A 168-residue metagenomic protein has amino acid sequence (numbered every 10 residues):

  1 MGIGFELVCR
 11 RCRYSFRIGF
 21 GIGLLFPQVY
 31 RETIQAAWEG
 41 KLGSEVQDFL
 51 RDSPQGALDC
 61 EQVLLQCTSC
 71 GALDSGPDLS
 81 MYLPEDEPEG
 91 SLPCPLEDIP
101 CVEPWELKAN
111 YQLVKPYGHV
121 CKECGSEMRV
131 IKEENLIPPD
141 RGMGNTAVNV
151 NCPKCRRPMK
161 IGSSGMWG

Functional and structural regions predicted by a protein language model:
M1-I3, L7-F49: N-terminal cysteine/histidine-rich coordination modules
G4-E6, C60-L64, Y117-G118, E127 (+1 more regions): Residues immediately within or flanking Cys/His clusters that coordinate Zn2+ in small zinc-binding modules
C9-C12, C67-C70, C94, C121-C124 (+2 more regions): Short cysteine-rich clusters marking metal-coordination/redox-active sites
R17, S75, S126-E133, M159-I161: Short functional micro-motifs and their immediate structural scaffolds
L25, S53-Q62, Y111-K115, K132-N151 (+1 more regions): Short linker/helix segments within small regulatory modules
S44-Q55, E97-A109, E127-P138: Short Cys/His-rich Zn2+-coordinating modules
R51-E85, K132: Acidic, low-complexity intrinsically disordered segments
S75, L79-C124, R129: Surface-exposed beta-loop interaction hotspot
